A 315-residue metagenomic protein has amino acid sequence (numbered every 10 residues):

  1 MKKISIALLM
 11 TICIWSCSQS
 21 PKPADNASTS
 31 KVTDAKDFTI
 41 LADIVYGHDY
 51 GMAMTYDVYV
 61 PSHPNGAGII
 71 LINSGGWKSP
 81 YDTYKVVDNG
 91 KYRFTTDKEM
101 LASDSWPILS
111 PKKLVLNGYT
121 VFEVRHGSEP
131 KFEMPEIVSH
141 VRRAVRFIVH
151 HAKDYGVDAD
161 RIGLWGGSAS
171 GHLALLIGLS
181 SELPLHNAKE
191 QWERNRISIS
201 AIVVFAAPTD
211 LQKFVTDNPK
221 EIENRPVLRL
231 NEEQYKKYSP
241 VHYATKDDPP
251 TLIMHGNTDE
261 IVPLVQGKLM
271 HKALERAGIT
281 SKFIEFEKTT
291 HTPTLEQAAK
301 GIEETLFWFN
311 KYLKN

Functional and structural regions predicted by a protein language model:
P23-P64: N-terminal cap/lid segment of alpha/beta-hydrolase-fold proteins
T33, F94-M100, A207-Y243, P249 (+1 more regions): Mobile cap/lid helix-loop segments that gate and shape the active-site cleft of serine hydrolases
N65-A67, G75-E133, P184, Q212 (+1 more regions): Short substrate-entry loop that stabilizes the transition state in hydrolases
W106, F132-K153: Alpha/beta-hydrolase active-site loop
R146-T216: Primarily recognizes the serine-hydrolase "nucleophile elbow" in alpha/beta-hydrolase and SGNH/GDSL folds
D210-L211, T258-V262: Acidic catalytic loop of the alpha/beta-hydrolase fold
D247, I253-H255, D259: Short beta-strand/loop motif that positions the catalytic acidic residue of the alpha/beta-hydrolase fold
L264-N315: C-terminal catalytic histidine-bearing segment of alpha/beta-hydrolase fold enzymes
